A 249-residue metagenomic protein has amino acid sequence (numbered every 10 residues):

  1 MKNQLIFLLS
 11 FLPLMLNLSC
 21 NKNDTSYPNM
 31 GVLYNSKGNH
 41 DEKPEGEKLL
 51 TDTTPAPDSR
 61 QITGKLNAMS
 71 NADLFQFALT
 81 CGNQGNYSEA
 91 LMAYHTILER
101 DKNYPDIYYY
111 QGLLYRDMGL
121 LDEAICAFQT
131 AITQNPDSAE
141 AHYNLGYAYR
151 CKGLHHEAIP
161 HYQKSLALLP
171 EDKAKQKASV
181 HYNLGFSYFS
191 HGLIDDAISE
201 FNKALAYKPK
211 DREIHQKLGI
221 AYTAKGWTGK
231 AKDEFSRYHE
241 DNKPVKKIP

Functional and structural regions predicted by a protein language model:
Y27-S36, E42, L49, A56 (+3 more regions): Terminal, low-structured helical/coil segments at or just beyond the last alpha-helical repeat
A56-D73, P170-Q176: TPR-adjacent "capping" and linker segments in tetratricopeptide-repeat scaffold/adaptor proteins
N67-N103, L113, D117: Alpha-helical segment of the N-proximal tetratricopeptide repeat
N71, P105-D106, A139-E140, K173-A174 (+3 more regions): Helix-start (N-cap) detector for alpha-helical repeat units in TPR-like alpha-solenoids, especially tetratricopeptide
Q76, Y110-L113, N144, N183 (+1 more regions): Canonical tetratricopeptide repeat
Q84-T96, D117-T130, K152-L168, K177 (+2 more regions): Structural signature of tandem alpha-helical TPR/SEL1-like repeats, specifically the intra-repeat loop/turn
R100, Q134, L168, D172 (+2 more regions): Structural marker of alpha-solenoid helical repeat scaffolds
